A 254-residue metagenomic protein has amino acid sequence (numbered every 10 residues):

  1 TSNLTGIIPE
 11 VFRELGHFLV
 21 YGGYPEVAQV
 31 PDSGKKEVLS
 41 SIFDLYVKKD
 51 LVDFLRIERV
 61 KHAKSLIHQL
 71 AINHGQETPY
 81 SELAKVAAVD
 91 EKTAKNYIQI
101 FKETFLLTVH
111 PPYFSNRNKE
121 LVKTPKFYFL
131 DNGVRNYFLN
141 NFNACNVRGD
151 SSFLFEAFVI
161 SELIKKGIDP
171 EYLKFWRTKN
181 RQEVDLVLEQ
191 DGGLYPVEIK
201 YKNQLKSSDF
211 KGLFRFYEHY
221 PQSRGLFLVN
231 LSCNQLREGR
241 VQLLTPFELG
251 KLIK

Functional and structural regions predicted by a protein language model:
S2-I42: Amphipathic alpha-helical "lid/sensor" segments that cap RecA-like P-loop NTPase cores
I7, G16, N118-K119, K126 (+2 more regions): Short secondary-structure boundary/capping segments
A28-L194: Accessory nucleic acid-recognition modules appended to NTPase machines
Y137, S207, Q235-G239: Switch/connector loops and helix/strand junctions flanking conserved nucleotide-binding motifs in nucleotide-processing
L194, S207-Q222: Short, charged, amphipathic alpha-helix that recurs within catalytic cores of restriction-modification and other
Y195-Q204: Active-site ExK catalytic segment of metal-dependent nucleases
P221-N230: Short, hydrophobic beta-strand segments that form beta-sheet elements in well-ordered domains
L231-K254: Domain-level recognition of nuclease-like catalytic cores that cleave nucleotide substrates
